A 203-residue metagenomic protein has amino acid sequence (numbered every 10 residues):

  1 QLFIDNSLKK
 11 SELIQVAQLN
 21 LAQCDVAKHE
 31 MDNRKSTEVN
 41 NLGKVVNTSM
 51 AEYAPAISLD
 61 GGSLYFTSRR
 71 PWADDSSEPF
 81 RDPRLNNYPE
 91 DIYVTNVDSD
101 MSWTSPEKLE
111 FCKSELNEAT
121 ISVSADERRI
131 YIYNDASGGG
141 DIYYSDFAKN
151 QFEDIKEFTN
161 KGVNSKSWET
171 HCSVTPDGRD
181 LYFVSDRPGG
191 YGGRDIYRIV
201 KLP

Functional and structural regions predicted by a protein language model:
L2-P203: Short, conserved micro-motifs composed of acidic
